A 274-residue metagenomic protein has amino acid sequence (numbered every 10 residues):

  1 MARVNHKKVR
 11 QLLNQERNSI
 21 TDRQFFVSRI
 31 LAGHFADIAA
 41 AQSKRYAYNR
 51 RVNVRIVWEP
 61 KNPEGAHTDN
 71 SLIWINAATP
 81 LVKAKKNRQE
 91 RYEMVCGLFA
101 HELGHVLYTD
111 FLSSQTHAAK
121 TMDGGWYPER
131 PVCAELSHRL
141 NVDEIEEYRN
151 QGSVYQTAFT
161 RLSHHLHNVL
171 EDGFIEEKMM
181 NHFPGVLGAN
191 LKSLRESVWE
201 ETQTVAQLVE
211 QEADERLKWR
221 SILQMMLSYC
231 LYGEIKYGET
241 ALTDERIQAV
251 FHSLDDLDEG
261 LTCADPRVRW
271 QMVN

Functional and structural regions predicted by a protein language model:
M1-Q211: Basic/hydrophobic alpha-helical interface regions
P184-N274: Pan-zinc metallopeptidase signature
